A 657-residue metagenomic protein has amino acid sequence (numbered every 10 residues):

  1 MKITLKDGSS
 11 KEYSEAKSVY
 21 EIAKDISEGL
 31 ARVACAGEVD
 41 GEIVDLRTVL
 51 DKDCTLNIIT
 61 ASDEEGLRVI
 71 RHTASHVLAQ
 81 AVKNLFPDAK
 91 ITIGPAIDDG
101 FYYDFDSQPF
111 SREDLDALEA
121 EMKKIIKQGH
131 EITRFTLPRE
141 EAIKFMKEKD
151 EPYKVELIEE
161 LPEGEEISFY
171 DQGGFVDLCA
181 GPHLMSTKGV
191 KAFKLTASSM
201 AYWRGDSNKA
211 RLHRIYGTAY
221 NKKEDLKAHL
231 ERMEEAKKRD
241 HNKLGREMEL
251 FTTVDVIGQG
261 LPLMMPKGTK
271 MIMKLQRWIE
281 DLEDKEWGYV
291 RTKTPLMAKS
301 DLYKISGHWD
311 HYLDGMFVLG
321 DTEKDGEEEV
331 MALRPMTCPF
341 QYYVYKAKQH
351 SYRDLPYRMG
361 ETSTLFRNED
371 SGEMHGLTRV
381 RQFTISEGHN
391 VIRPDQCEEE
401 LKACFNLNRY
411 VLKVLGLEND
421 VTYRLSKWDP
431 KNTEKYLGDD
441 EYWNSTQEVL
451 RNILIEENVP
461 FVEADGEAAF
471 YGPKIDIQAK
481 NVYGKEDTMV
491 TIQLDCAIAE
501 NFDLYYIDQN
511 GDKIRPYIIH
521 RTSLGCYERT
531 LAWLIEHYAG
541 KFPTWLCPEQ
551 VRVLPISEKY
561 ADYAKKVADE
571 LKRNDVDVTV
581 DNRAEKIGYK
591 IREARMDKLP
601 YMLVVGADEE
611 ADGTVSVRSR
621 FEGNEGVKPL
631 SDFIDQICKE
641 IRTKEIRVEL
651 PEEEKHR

Functional and structural regions predicted by a protein language model:
M1-K90, I97-R657: NTP/phosphate- and nucleic-acid-binding module
